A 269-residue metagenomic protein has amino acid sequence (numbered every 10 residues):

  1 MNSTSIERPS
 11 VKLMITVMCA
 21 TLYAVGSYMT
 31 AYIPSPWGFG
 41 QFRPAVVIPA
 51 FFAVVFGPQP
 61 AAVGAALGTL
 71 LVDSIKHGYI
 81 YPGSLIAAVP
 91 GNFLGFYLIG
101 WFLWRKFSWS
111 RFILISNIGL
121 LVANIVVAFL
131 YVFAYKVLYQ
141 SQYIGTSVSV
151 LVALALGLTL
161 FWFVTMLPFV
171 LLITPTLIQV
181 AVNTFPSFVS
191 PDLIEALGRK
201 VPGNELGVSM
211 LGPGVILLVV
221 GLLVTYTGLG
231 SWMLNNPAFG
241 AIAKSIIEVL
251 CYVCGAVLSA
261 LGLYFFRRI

Functional and structural regions predicted by a protein language model:
M1-I269: Loop-helix junctions at membrane interfaces
